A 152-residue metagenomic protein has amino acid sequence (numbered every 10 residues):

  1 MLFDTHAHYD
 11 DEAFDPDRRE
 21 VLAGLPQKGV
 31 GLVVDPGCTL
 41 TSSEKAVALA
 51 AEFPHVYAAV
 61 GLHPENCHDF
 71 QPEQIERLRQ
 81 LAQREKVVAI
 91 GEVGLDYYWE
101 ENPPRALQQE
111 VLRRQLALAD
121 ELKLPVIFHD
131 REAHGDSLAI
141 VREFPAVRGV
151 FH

Functional and structural regions predicted by a protein language model:
M1-F151: Mid-domain alpha/beta scaffold segments of enzyme catalytic cores
